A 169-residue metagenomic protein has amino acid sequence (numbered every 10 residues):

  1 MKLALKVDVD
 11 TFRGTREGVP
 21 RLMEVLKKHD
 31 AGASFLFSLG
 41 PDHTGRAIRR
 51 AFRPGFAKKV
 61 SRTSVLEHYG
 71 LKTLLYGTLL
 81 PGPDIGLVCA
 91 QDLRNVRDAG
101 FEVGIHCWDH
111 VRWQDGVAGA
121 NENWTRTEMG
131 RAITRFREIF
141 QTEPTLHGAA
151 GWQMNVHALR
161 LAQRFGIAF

Functional and structural regions predicted by a protein language model:
M1-L146, G151-F169: Catalytic alpha-helical scaffold of carbohydrate-active enzymes acting on polysaccharides/glycoconjugates
